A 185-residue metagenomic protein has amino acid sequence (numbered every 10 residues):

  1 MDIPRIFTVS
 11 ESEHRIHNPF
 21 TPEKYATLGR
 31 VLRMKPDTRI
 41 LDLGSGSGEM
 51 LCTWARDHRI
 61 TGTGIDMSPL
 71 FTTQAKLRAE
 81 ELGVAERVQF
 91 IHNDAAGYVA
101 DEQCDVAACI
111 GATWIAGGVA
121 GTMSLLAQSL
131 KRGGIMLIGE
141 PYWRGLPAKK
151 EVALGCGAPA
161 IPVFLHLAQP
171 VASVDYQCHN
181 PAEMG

Functional and structural regions predicted by a protein language model:
F7-P19: Class I SAM-dependent methyltransferase Rossmann-like catalytic core, especially the SAM/SAH-binding loop
N18-P36: Conserved alpha-helix/loop element of class I SAM-dependent methyltransferases that forms part of the SAM/SAH-binding
T38-G44: Conserved class I S-adenosyl-L-methionine
S47-A96: Class I SAM-dependent methyltransferase SAM/SAH-binding core
V99-A107: A short acidic, Gly/Pro-enriched loop at the edge of an enzyme's catalytic core that lines a small-molecule cofactor
V106-V119: A short SAM/SAH-binding and catalytic strip from SAM-dependent methyltransferases
A120-I135: A short glycine-rich, Lys/Arg-flanked "PGG" loop and its adjoining helix->strand segment in the class I
L137-V163: Conserved class I S-adenosyl-L-methionine
